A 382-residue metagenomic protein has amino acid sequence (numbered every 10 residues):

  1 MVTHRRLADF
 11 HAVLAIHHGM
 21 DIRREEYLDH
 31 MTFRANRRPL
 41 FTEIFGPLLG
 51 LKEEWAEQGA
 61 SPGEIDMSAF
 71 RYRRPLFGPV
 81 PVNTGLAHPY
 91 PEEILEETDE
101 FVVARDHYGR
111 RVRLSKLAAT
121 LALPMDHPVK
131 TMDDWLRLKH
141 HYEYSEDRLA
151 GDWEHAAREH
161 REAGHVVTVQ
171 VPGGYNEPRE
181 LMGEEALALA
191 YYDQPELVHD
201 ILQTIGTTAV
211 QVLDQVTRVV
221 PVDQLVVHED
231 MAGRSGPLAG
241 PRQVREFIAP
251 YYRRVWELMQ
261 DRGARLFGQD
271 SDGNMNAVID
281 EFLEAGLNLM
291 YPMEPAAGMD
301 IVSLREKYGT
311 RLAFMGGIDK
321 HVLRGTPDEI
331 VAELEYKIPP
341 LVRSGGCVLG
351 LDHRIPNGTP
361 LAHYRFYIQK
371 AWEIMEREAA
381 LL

Functional and structural regions predicted by a protein language model:
T3-G46, L51-E57, V102-R105, L114-A118 (+1 more regions): Active-site loop segments of alpha/beta catalytic cores
L51-E92: Segments that shape or occlude catalytic/ligand-binding pockets
E92-E96, A119: A structural signal for short, hydrophobic beta-strand segments that form beta-sheets in beta-rich/all-beta domains
T120-M132: Short, surface-exposed linear segments at secondary-structure transitions and domain or protein termini
